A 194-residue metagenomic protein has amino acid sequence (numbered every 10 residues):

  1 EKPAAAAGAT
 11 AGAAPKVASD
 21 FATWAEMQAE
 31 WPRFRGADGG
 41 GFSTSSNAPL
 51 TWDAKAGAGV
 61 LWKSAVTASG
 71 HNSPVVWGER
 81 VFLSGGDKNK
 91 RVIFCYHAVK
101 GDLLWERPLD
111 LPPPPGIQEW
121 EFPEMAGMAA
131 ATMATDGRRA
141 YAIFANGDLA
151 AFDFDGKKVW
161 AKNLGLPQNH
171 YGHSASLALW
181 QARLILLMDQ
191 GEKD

Functional and structural regions predicted by a protein language model:
E1-D194: Noncatalytic, solvent-exposed loop/strand surfaces of beta-propeller-type extracellular/periplasmic domains
